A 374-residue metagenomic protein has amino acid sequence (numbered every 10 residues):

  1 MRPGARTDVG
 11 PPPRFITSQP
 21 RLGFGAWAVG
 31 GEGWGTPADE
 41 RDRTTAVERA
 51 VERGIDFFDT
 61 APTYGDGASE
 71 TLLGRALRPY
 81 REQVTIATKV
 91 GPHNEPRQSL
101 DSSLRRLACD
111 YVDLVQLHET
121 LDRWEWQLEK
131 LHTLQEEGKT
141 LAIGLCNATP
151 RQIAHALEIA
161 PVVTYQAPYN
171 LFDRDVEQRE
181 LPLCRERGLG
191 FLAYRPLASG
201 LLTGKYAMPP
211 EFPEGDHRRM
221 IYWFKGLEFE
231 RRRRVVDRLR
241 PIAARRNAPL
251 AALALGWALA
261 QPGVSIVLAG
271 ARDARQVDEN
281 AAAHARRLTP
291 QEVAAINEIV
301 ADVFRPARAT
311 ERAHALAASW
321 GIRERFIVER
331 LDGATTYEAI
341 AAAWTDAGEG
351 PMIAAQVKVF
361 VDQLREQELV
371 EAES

Functional and structural regions predicted by a protein language model:
M1-V84: N-terminal binding-site loop/beta-alpha segment at the start of enzyme catalytic domains that lines or forms
R2-G4, E214-P241, R245, P262-S265 (+1 more regions): Terminal-tail/helix-coil boundary detector
S18-L22, A28, E32-W34, R185-I242 (+2 more regions): Glycine-rich, positively charged active-site loop/lid region within alpha/beta enzyme cores that binds and organizes
F24, R43, A50, F58 (+12 more regions): Conserved, mostly hydrophobic/aromatic
E48, P92-D175, R179: Glycine/proline-rich, positively charged, aromatic-decorated active-site loop/lid region on the catalytic face
R53, E137, I159, G256 (+1 more regions): Alpha-helix C-caps/helix-loop-beta hinges
E82, K139-T140, L157-T164, C184-L192 (+1 more regions): Glycine-enriched alpha-helix->loop->beta-strand junction motifs that scaffold or abut catalytic
L316-S374: Long, charge-rich, low-complexity alpha-helical segments
